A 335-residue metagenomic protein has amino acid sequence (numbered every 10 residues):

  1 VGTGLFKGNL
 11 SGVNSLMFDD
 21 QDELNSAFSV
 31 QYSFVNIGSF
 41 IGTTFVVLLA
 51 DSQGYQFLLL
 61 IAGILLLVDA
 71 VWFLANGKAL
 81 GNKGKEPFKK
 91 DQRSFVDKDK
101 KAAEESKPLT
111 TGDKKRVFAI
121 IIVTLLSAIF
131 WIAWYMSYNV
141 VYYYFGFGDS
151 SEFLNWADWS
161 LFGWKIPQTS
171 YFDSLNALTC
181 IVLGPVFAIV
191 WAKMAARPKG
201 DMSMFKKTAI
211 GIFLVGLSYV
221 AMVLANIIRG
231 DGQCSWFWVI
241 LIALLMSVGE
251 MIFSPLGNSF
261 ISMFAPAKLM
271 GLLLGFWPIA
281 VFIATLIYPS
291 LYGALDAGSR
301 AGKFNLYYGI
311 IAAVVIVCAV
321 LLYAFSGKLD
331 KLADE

Functional and structural regions predicted by a protein language model:
V1-F6, D231-I252: Hydrophobic core of transmembrane alpha-helices in multi-pass small-molecule transporters, especially MFS/SLC-type
L5-D19, I252-A265: Intracellular juxtamembrane helix-capping segments at the cytosolic ends of symmetry-related transmembrane helices
D20-N25, V46-K165, F187, W191-R197 (+1 more regions): Intracellular loop-helix junctions on the cytosolic face of multi-pass helical membrane proteins
E23-D51, L65-D69, N176, C180 (+1 more regions): Glycine-rich segments within core transmembrane alpha-helices of 12-TM secondary carriers
V35, T169-P185, M246, W277-V281 (+1 more regions): Transmembrane alpha-helical segments of major facilitator superfamily
A50-I64, G200-K206, C234, A294-V314: A membrane-interface helix-boundary motif in multi-pass transporters
N155-A196, G211-Y219: Transmembrane alpha-helices of Major Facilitator/SLC transporters
